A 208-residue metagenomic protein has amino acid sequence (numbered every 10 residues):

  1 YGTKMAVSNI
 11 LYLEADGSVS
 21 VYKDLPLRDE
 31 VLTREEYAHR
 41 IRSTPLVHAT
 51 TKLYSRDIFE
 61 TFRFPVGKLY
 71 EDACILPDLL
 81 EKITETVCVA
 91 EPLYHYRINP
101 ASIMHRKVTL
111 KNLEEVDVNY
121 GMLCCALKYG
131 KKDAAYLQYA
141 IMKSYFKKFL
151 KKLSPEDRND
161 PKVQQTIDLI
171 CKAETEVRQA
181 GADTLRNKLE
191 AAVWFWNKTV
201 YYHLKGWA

Functional and structural regions predicted by a protein language model:
Y1-V87, R97-L110: Donor-binding/catalytic cores of nucleotide-activated saccharide and glycerol-phosphate transferases/polymerases
K4, E85-T86, K132, E176 (+1 more regions): A general structural signal for well-ordered secondary-structure junctions
T50, K68, I83, V89 (+4 more regions): Gram-positive cell-envelope targeting signals
L93-N99, R106-D133, K148, L153-R178: Catalytic core of nucleotide-sugar-dependent glycosyltransferases
K132-A140: All-alpha amphipathic helical-bundle segments outside canonical DNA-binding/catalytic cores that form hydrophobic
Y139-K151: Amphipathic alpha-helical repeat scaffolds of TPR domains
P155-A208: Membrane-interface aromatic/basic loop that binds lipid-linked glycans or pyrophosphate carriers, typified by
